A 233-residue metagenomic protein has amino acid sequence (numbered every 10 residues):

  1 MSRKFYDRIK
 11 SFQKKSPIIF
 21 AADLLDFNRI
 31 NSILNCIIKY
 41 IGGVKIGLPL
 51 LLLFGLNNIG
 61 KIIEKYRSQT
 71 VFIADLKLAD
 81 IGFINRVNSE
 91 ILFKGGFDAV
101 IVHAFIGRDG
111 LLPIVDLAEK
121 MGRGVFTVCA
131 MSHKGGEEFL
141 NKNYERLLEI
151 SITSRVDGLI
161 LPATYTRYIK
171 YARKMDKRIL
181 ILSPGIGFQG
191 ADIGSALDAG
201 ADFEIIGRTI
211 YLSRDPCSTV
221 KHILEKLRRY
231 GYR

Functional and structural regions predicted by a protein language model:
M1-I73, D80, K142-Y144, I150 (+6 more regions): Conserved N-terminal beta1-alpha1 strand-loop-helix module at the mouth
F12-I18, D80-T166, R178: Conserved anion-binding
F20, V44, D75, V100 (+4 more regions): Conserved, mostly hydrophobic/aromatic
A21-L25, G47-L51, K77-I81, F105 (+4 more regions): Active-site beta-loop-alpha junctions enriched in small/polar residues
L56-L76, K120-V128, K170-I186, L227: Alpha-helix-loop-beta-strand connector modules within alpha/beta enzyme cores
F83-L92, K170-R173, F188-D202: Catalytic cores of alpha/beta
I84, G110, G136-E138, G190-S195 (+1 more regions): Short, charged, surface-exposed secondary-structure boundary motifs
A99-G107, I186-Q189, G200-T219: Glycine-rich phosphate-binding active-site loops on the catalytic face of alpha/beta enzymes
